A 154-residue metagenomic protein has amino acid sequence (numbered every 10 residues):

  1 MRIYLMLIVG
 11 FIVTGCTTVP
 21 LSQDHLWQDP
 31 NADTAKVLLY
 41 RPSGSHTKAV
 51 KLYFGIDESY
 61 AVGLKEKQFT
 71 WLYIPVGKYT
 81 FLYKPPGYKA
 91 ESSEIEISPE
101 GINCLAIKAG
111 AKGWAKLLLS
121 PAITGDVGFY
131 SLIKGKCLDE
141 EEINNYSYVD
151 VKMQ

Functional and structural regions predicted by a protein language model:
M1-T17: Sec-dependent bacterial lipoprotein signal peptides
C16-Q154: Short loop/turn and low-complexity linker motifs enriched in small/turn-promoting residues
